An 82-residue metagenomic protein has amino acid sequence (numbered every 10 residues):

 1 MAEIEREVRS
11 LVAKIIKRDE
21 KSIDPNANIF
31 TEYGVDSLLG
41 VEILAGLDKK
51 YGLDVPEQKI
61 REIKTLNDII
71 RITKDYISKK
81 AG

Functional and structural regions predicted by a protein language model:
A2-V35, L39-L44, K49-G82: Phosphopantetheine-dependent thiolation modules in NRPS/PKS and related acyl-activating systems
